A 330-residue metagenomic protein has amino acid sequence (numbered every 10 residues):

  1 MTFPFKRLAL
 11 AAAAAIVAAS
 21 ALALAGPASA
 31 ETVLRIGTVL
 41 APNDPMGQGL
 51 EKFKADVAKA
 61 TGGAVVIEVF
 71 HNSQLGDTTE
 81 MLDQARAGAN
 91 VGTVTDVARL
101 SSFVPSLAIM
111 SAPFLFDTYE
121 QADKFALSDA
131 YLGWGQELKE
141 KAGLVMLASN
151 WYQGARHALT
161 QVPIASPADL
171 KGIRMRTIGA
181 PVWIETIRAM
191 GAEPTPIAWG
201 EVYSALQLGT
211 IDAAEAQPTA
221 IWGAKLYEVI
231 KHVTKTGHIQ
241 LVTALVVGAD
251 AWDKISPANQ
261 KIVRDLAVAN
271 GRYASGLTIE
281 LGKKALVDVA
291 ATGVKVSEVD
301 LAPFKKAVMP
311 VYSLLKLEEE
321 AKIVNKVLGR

Functional and structural regions predicted by a protein language model:
M1-R7: Positively charged n-region of N-terminal signal peptides that target proteins for export
F3, A12-A14, S29-A122, A130 (+1 more regions): N-terminal secretory/targeting leader peptides
A11-A23: Bacterial N-terminal signal peptides
L22-A30: Sec/Tat signal peptide C-region and signal peptidase I cleavage site
